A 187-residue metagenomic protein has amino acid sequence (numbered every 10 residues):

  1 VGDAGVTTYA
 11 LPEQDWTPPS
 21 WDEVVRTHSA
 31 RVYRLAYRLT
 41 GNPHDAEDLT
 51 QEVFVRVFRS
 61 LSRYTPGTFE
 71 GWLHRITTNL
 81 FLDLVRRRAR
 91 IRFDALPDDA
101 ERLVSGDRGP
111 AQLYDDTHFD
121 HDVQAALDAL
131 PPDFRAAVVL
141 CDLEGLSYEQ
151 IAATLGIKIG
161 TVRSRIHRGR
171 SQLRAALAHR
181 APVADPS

Functional and structural regions predicted by a protein language model:
V1-P12, P19-W21, E149, A153-T154 (+1 more regions): C-terminal edge and immediately downstream basic/flexible tail or linker adjoining helix-turn-helix-like DNA-binding
D3-L11, I91-F119, S147, P186: Internal acidic/polar
L11-R34, H44-E47: A short, charge-rich alpha-helical start-of-domain segment used by transcription regulators
S20-E23, D122-P131: Short amphipathic alpha-helical boundary/capping segments
H28, R165-Q172: Residues within the DNA-recognition helix of helix-turn-helix
R34, D48-V55, R59, G67-N79: Structural recognition of an alpha-helix C-terminal capping motif at a helix-to-coil junction
T78-L96, R108, D116, R168 (+1 more regions): Arg/Lys-rich amphipathic alpha helix in sigma70-family domain 2
D128, P132-A136, L140, E144-T161 (+1 more regions): Helix-turn-helix DNA-binding module
